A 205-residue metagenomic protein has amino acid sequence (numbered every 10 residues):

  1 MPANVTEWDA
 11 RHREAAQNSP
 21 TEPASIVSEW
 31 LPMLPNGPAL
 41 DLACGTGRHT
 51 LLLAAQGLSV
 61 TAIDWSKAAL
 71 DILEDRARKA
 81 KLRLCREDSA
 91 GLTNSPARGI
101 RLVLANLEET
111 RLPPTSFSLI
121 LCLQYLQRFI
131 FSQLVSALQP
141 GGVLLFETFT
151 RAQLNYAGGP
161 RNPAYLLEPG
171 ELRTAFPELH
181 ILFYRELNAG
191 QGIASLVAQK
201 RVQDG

Functional and structural regions predicted by a protein language model:
M1-L34: Conserved class I S-adenosyl-L-methionine
N36-G45: Conserved class I S-adenosyl-L-methionine
S59-D64: Conserved SAM-binding motif I beta-strand of class I
S66-A68: Conserved SAM/SAH-binding beta-strand->alpha-helix loop
K81-G91, P96-E109: Conserved SAM-binding strand-loop segment of SAM-dependent methyltransferases
E108-L119: A short acidic, Gly/Pro-enriched loop at the edge of an enzyme's catalytic core that lines a small-molecule cofactor
L126-S136: A short, conserved alpha-helix within the catalytic core of class I
G142-F149: Conserved beta-strand signature within the Rossmann-like core of class I S-adenosyl-L-methionine
